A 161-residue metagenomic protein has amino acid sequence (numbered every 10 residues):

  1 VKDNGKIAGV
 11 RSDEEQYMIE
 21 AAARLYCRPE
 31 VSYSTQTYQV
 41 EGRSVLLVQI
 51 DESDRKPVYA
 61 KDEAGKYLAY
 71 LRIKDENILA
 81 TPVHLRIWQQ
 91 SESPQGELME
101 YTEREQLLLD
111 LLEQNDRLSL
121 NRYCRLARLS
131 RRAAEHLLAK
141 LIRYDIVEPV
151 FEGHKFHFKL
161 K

Functional and structural regions predicted by a protein language model:
V1-K161: Conserved N-terminal catalytic/coupling substructures associated with nucleotide/phosphate chemistry
